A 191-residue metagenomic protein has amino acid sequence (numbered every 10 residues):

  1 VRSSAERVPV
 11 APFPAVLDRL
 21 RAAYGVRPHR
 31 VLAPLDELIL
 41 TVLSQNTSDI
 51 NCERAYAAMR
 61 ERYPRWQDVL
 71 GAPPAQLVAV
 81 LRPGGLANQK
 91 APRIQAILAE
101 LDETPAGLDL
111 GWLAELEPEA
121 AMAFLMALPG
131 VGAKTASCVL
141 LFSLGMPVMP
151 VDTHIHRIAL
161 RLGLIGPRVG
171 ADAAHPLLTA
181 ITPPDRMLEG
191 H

Functional and structural regions predicted by a protein language model:
R2, R7-H191: Catalytic cores of DNA base-excision repair glycosylases
